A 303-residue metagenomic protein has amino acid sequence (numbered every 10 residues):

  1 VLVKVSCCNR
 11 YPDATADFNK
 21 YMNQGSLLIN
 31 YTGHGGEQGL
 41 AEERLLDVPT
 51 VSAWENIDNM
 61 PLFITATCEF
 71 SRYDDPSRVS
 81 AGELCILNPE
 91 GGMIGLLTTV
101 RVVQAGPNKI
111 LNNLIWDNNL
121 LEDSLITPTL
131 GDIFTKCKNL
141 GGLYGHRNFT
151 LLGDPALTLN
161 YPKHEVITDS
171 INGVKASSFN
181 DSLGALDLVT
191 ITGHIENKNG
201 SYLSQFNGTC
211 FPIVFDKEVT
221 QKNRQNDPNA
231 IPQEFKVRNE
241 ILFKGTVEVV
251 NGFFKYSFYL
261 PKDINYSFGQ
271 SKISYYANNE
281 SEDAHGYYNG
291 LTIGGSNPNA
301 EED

Functional and structural regions predicted by a protein language model:
V1-T246, V250-Y259, G269, A277 (+1 more regions): Cysteine-dependent hydrolase recognition
K262-K272: Short glycine/proline/serine/threonine-rich loop/turn segments at secondary-structure transition edges
